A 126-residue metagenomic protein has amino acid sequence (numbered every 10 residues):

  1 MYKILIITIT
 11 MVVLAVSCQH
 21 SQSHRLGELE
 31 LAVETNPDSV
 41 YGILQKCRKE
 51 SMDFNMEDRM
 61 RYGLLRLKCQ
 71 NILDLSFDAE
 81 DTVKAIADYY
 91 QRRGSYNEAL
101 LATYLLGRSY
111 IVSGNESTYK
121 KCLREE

Functional and structural regions predicted by a protein language model:
Y2-I6, A15-E126: A "functional boundary" signal
